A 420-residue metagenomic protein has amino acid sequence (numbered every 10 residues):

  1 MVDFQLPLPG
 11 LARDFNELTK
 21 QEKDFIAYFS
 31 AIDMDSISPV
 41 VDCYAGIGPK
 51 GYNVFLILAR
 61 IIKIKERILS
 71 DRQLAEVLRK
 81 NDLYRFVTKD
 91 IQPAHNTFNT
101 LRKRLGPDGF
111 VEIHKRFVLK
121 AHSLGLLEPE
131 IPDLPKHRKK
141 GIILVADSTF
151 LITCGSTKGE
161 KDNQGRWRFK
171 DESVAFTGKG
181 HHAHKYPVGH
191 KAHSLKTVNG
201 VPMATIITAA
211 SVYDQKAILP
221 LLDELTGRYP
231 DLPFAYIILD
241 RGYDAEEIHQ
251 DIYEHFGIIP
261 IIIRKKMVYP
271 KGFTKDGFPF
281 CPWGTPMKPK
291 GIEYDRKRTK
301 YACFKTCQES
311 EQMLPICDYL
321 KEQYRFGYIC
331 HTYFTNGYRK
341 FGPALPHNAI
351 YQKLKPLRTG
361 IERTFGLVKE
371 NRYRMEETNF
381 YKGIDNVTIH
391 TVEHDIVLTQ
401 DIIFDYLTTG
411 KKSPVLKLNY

Functional and structural regions predicted by a protein language model:
M1-S38, Y406-T409, S413-L416: Charged, often Cys/His-bearing segments associated with DNA-binding zinc-finger transcription factors
N16-R67: Basic, short loop/linker segments at the boundary and entry of helix-turn-helix/winged-helix-like folds
R72, E76, N96, A235: Residues within the helices of the helix-turn-helix
Q73-V87: DNA-recognition alpha helix
V87-L105: Major-groove recognition helix of helix-turn-helix-like DNA-binding domains
L105-E254, I263-K265: Polybasic low-complexity intrinsically disordered regions
E254-H255, I259-I361, G366-F380: An anionic, glycine-rich sequence signature occurring as long contiguous blocks
Y351-Y420: Basic, amphipathic alpha-helical segments enriched in Lys/Arg and hydrophobic/aromatic residues
